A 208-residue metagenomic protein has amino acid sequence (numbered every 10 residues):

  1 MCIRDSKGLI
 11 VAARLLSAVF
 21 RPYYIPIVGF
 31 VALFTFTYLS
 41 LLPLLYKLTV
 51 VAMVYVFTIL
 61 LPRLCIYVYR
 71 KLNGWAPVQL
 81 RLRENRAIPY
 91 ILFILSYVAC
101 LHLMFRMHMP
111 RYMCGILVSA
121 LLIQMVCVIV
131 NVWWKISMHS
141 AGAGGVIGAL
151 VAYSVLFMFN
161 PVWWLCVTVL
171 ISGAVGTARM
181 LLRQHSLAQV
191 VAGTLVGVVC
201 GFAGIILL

Functional and structural regions predicted by a protein language model:
M1-S6: Conserved small/polar residues in nucleotide/adenosyl-binding loops
L16, A76-L92: Juxtamembrane helix-capping/reentrant segments at transmembrane boundaries
L16-T37: The first (N-terminal) embedded transmembrane alpha-helix
P22, P26-I27, T58-Y67, I94-H102 (+3 more regions): Transmembrane alpha-helical segments of multi-pass membrane transport proteins and ion-pumping complexes
T35-L48: Short, hydrophobic transmembrane alpha-helix segments
Y46-L60, S119: Alpha-helical transmembrane segments
I66-G74, L101-M113: Transmembrane alpha-helix boundary signature
M107-L208: Membrane-embedded catalytic cores of phosphoryl/pyrophosphoryl-handling enzymes
